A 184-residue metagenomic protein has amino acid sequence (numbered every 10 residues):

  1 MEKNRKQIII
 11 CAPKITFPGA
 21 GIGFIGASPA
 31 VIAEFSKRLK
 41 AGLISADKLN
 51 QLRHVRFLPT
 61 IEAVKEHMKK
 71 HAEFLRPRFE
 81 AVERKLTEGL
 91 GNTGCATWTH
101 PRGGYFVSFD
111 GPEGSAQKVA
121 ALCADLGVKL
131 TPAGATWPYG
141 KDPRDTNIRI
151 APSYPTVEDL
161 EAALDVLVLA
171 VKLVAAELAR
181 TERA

Functional and structural regions predicted by a protein language model:
M1-Q7, C11, L75, G114-A116 (+2 more regions): Conserved core of the PLP fold type I
E2, A116-A120, L130-V157: Active-site-adjacent capping/gating segments
N4-A72, R76: Conserved core segment of the aminotransferase class I/II
R5-K6, A96, V128: Short, conserved active-site loop motifs that form the nucleotide-linked donor/cofactor pocket
I10, F24-G26, T99-H100, F106-D110 (+2 more regions): Short beta-strand segments
C11-P13, C95-A96, G134-Y139: Short, solvent-exposed loop/turn elements at beta->coil junctions and helix N-caps that rim active or binding pockets
A72-E83, C95-D110: Conserved glycine-rich beta-strand-loop-beta hairpin in the small C-terminal domain of fold type I
D125, K141-A184: PLP-dependent enzyme catalytic core of the Aspartate aminotransferase-like
